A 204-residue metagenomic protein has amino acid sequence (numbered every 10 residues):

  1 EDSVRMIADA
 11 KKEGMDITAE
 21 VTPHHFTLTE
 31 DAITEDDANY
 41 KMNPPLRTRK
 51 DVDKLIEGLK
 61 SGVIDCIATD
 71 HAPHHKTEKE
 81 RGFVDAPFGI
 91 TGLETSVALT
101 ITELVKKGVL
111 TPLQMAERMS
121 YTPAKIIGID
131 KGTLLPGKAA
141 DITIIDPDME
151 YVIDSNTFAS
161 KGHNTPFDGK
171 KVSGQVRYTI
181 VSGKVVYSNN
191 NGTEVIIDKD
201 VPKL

Functional and structural regions predicted by a protein language model:
E1-I67: Histidine/acidic residue-rich metal-binding segments in metalloenzymes
K12, I33-D36, R81, K106-V109 (+1 more regions): Short, glycine- and charge-enriched coil/turn segments that flank and shape catalytic ligand pockets
E20, D70, T100, G183: Residue-level signal for inorganic ion chemistry
V21-T22, H71, P147, K170: Fold-independent oxyanion-binding glycine-rich loops and adjacent beta-strand/coil segments at enzyme active sites
F26, K76, V152: Conserved protein kinase catalytic core
N39, K60-S61, C66-I67, P73-P147: His/Asp/Glu-enriched, well-ordered alpha-helical/loop segment that forms or immediately abuts the divalent-metal
Y40-K50, G89-T91, T165-K171: A short acidic, glycine-rich active-site loop that binds or catalyzes chemistry on phosphate/adenosine moieties
G82-D85, A139-P202: C-terminal cap of metal-dependent C-N hydrolases
